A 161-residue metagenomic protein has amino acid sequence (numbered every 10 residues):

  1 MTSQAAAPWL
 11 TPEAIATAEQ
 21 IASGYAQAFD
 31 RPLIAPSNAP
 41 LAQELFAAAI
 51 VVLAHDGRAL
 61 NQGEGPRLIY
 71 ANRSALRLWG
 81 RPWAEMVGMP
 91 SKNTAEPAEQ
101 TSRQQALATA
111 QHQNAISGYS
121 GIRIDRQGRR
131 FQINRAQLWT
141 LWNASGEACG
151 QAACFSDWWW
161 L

Functional and structural regions predicted by a protein language model:
M1-L33: Short, low-complexity N-terminal regulatory "tails/caps" that precede and couple sensory modules
L10, S37, H112-Q113: Residue-level detector of alpha-helix boundaries and kinks
I34-A42: Acidic, metal-coordinating catalytic segment for phosphate/diphosphate chemistry, firing primarily on the Nudix
F46-L161: Sensory/regulatory domains in signal-transduction proteins
